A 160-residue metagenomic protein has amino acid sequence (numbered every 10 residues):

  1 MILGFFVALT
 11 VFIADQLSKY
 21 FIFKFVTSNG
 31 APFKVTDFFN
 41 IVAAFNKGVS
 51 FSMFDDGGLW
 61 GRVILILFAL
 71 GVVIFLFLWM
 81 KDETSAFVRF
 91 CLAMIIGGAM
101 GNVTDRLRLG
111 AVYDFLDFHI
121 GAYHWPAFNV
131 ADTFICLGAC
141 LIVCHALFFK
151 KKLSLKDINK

Functional and structural regions predicted by a protein language model:
M1-K160: Alpha-helical transmembrane bundles and membrane-interface segments of multipass inner-membrane proteins
